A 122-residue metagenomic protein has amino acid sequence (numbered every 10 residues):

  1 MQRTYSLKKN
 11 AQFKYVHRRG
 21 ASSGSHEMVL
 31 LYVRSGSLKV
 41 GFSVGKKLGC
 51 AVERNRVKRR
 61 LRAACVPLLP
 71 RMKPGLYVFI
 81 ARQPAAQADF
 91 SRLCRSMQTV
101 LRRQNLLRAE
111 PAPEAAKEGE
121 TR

Functional and structural regions predicted by a protein language model:
M1-R122: Positively charged, solvent-exposed patches that mediate nucleic-acid binding
